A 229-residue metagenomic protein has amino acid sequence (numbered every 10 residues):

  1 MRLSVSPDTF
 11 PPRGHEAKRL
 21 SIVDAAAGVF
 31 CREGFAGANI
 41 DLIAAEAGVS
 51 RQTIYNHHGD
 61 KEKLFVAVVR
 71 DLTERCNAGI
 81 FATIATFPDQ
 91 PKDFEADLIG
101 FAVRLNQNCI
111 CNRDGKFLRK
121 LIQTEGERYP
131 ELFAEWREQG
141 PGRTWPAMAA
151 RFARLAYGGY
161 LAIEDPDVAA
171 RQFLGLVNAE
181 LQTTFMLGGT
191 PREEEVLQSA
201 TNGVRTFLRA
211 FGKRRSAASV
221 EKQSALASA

Functional and structural regions predicted by a protein language model:
M1-A17, I80, I84, R215-A229: N-terminal intrinsically disordered/low-complexity leader segments
F10, A156-R205, R215-V220, A227-A229: Hydrophobic/aromatic-rich alpha-helical bundle segments in the mid-to-C-terminal region
S21, A25, V29-K63, A67-D71: Helix-turn-helix
V23, E95, I99, V103 (+4 more regions): An amphipathic alpha-helix signature
F35-A36, L132, L161: Conserved hydrophobic residue
A67, F81-G115, A169-F173: Hydrophobic alpha-helical connector segments
F87-P88, V103-I110, R119-E127, T206-A210: Helix-loop "lid/cap" segments that line or gate small-molecule binding pockets
A96, C111, F117-Q123, E127-Y157 (+1 more regions): Amphipathic alpha-helical packing segments from all-alpha helical-bundle domains
